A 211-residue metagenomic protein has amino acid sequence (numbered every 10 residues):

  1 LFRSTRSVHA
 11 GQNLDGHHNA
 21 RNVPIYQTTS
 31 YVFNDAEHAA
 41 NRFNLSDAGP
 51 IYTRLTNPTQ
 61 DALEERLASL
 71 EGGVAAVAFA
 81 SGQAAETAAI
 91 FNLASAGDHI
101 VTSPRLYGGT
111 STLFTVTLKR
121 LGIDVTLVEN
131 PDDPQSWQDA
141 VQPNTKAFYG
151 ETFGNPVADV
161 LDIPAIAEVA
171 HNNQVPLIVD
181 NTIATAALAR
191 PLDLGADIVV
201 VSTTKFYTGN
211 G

Functional and structural regions predicted by a protein language model:
S4-N57: A positional/architectural concept
S7-H9, N13-G16, V77-G211: Conserved PLP-enzyme active-site core in the AAT-like
A20-R21, G72, L121: Short, basic and Ser/Thr-rich N-terminal targeting/leader segments
D35-T87, G109-T117: Conserved N-terminal alpha-helix of the aminotransferase class I/II PLP-enzyme fold
